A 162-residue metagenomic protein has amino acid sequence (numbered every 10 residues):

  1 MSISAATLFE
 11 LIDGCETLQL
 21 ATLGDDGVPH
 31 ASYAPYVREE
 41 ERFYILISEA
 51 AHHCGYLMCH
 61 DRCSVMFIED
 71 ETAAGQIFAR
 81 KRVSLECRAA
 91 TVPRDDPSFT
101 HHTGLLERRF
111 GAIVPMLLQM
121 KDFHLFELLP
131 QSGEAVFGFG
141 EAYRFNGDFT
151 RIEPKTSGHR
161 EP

Functional and structural regions predicted by a protein language model:
M1-M58, M66: An N-terminal domain-cap segment
L11, L105, I113-P162: C-terminal edge-of-domain segments
T17, Y33, R62, S84-E86 (+1 more regions): Broad gene-expression machinery/nucleic-acid interaction feature
P29-S32, K81-L85, Y143: Short beta-strand segments
V37-E40, V83, Q119: Short glycine-enriched loop/turn motifs at secondary-structure junctions
F43-I47, L85, F126-L128, A135-V136: Short hydrophobic-aromatic micro-motifs
S48, I68, G138-G140: Surface loops and adjacent helix of pleckstrin homology
H52-R109, P130-S132: Short, structured beta-strand-loop surface elements
